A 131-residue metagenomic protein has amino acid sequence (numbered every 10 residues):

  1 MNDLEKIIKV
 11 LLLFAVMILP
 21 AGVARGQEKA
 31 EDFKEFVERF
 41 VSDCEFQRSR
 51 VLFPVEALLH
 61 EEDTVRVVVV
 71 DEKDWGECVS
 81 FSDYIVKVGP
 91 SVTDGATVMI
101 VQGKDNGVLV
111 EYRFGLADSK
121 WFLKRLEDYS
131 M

Functional and structural regions predicted by a protein language model:
M1-A30: Bacterial Sec-dependent N-terminal signal peptides
K29-E45: Short, aromatic-enriched amphipathic alpha-helices that serve as compact interaction elements
A30, V37, A57-V110: Surface-exposed, charged secondary-structure patches
C44-Q47, Y84: Charged, low-complexity, helix-prone segments enriched in Lys/Glu/Asp/Gln
Q47-V55: Surface-exposed patches in mature extracellular/periplasmic domains of secreted proteins
P54-A57, S130: Short linear loop/turn motifs
G107-M131: Short beta-strand edge/turn micro-motifs at domain boundaries
